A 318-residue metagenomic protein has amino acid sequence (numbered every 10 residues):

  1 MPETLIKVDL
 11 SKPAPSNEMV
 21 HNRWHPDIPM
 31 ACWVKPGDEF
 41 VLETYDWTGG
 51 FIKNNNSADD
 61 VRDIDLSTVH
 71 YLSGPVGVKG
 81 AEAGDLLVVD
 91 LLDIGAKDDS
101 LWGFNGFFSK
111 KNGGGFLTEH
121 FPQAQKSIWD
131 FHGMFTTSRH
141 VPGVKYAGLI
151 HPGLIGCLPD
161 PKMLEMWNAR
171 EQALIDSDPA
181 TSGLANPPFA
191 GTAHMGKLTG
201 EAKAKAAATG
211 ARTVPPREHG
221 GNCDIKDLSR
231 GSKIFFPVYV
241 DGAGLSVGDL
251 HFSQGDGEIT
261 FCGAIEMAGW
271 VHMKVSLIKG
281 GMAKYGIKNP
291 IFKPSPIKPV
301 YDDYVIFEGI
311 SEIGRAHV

Functional and structural regions predicted by a protein language model:
P2-I64: N-terminal, Lys/Arg-enriched amphipathic/low-complexity engagement segments that precede the first folded domain
P15-H25, D65-S73, A211-H219: Short, structured beta-strand/loop micro-motifs enriched in basic residues and often containing a Trp
G37, A81-G84, G231: Loop/turn positions that initiate beta-strands
L42, L86-V89, F236: A generic structural signal for residues embedded in beta-strands
W47-A58, I94-G106, G242-F252: Short, Lys/Arg- and Gly-enriched loop/turn segments at beta-strand edges
D93-S229, F235: Intrinsically disordered, low-complexity linker/loop segments enriched in Gly/Pro and charged/polar residues
G183, P188-G314: Conserved mixed alpha/beta catalytic, RNA-binding, or beta-rich assembly cores of soluble enzyme, regulatory
A316-V318: Conserved small/polar residues in nucleotide/adenosyl-binding loops
